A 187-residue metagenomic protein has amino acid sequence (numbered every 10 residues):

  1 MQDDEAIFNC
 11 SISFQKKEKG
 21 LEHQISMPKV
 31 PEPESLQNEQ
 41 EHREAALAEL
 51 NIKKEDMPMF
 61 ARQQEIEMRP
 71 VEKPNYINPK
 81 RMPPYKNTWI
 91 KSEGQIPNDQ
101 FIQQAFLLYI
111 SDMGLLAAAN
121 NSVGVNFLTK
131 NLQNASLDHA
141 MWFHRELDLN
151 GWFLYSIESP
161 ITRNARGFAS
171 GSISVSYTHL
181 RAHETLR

Functional and structural regions predicted by a protein language model:
M1-E5, H139-V175: Hydrophobic beta-sheet segments that form the core/acyl-binding groove of ACP/CoA-dependent acyl-chain-processing
Q2, P58, N78, Q100 (+3 more regions): Generic marker of residues within folded, mature protein domains
A6-L116, R187: Segments adjacent to and within acyl-thioester-processing domains across lipid and secondary-metabolism enzymes
K54-E55, F127-L128, I157-I161: Intrinsically disordered, low-complexity segments enriched in polar/charged residues with Gly/Pro, especially when
N87-K91, W152-S156, H179: Ordered hydrophobic segments in well-structured contexts
A117-F153: Hydrophobic beta-strand-centered segment that forms part of the acyl-chain substrate-binding groove
H179-L186: Single conserved hydrophobic/aromatic residue that forms the stacking wall/gate of nucleotide- or nucleobase-binding
